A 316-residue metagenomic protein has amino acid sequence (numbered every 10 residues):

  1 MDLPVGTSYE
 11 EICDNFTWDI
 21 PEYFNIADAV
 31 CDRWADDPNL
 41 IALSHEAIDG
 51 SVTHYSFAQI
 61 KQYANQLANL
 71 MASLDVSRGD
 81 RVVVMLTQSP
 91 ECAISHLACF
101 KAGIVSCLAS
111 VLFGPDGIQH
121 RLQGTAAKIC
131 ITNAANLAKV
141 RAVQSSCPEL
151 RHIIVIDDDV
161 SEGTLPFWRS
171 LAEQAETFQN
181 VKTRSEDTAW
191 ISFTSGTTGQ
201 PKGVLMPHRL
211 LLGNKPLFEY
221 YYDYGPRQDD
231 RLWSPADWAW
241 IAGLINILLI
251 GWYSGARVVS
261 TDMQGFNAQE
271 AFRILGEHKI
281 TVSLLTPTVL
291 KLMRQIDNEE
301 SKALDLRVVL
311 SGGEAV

Functional and structural regions predicted by a protein language model:
M1-Y55, Q59-A72, S146-E149, D159: N-lobe entry segment of adenylate-forming
N39-I41, V155-D158, A172-F193, Q200 (+1 more regions): Conserved pre-ATP/AMP-binding loop-to-beta segment of ANL
D49-G50, A135-S185, I296: ANL superfamily adenylate-forming
G50, Y55, N69-F113, D237: Conserved AMP-binding/adenylate-forming
T53-A58, A189-G213: Conserved AMP-binding A3 loop
A64-Q66, A172, V204-G225, L290-R294: Conserved structural elements of the adenylate-forming
T87, T132-A142, M263, I280-V316: Adenylate-forming
L212-S234, A239-T281, I296: Conserved AMP-binding/adenylation subdomain of ANL enzymes
